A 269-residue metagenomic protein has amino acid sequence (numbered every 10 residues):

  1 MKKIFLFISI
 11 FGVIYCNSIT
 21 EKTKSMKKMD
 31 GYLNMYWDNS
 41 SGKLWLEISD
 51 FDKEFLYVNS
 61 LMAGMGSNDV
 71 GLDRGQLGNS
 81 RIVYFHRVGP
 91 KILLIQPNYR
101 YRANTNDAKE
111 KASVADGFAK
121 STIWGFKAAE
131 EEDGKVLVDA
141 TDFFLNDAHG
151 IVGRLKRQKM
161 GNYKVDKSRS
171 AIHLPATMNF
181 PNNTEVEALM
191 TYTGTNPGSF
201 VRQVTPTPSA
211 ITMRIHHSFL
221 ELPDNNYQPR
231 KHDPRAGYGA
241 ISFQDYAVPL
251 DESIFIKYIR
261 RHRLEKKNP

Functional and structural regions predicted by a protein language model:
K2-K3, R81: Basic side chains
K3-V13: Sec-dependent N-terminal signal peptides
S18-K43, E47-P269: Auxiliary tRNA-acceptor-end handling modules of aminoacyl-tRNA synthetases
